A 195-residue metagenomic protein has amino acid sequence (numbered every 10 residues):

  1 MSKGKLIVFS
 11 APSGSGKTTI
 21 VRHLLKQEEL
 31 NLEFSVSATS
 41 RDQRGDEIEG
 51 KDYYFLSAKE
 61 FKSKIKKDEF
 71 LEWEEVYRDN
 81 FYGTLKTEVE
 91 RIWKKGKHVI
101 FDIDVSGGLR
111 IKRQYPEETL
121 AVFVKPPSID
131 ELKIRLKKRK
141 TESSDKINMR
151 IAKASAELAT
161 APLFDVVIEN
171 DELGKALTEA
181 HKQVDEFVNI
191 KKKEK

Functional and structural regions predicted by a protein language model:
S2-I7: Pre-Walker A (Motif I) flank of P-loop NTPase domains
S10-P12: P-loop (Walker A) phosphate-binding loop of NTP-binding proteins
S15: ATP-binding Walker
T18: Walker A/P-loop
K26-F34: Post-Walker A helix-loop "phosphate-sensing" segment adjacent to the P-loop in P-loop NTPases
S37-V99, S106-L109: ATP-dependent small-molecule kinase phosphotransfer cores that center on conserved nucleotide phosphate-binding segments
V99-D104, Q114-K138, E169: Conserved phosphate-donor/acceptor-positioning beta-strand/loop module used by diverse small-molecule
I134, K138-E142, A156-K195: NTP-dependent small-molecule kinase module
